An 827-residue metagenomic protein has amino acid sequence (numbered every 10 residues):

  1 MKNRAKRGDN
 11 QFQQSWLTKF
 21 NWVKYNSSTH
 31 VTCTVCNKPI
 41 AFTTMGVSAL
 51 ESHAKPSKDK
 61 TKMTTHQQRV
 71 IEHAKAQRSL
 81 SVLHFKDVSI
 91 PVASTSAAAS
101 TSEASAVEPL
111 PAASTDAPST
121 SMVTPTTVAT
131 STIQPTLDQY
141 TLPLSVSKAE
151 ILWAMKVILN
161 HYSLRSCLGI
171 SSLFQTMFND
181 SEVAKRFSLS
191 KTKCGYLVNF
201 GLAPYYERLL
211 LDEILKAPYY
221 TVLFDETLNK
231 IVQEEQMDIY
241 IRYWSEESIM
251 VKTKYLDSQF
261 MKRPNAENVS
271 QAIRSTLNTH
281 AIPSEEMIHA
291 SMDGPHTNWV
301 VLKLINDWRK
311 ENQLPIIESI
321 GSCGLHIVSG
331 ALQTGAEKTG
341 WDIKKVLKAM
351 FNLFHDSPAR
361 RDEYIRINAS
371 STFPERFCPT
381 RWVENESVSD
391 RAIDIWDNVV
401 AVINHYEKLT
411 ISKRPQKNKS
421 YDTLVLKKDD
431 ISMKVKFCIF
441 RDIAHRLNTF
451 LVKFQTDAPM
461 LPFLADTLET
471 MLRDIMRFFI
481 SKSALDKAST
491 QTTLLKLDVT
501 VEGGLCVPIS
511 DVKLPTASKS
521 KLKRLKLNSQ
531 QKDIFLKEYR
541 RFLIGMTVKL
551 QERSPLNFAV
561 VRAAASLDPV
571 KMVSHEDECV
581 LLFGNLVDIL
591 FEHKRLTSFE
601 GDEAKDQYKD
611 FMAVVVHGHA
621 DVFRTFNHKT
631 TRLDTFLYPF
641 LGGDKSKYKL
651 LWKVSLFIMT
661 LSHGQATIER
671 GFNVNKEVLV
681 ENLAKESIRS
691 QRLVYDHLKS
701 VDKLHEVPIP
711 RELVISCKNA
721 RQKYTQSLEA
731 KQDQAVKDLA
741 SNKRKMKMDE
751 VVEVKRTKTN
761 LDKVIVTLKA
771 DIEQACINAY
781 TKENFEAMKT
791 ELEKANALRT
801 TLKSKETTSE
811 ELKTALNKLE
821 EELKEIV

Functional and structural regions predicted by a protein language model:
M1-V827: Alpha-helical structural modules in large enzymes and assemblies
